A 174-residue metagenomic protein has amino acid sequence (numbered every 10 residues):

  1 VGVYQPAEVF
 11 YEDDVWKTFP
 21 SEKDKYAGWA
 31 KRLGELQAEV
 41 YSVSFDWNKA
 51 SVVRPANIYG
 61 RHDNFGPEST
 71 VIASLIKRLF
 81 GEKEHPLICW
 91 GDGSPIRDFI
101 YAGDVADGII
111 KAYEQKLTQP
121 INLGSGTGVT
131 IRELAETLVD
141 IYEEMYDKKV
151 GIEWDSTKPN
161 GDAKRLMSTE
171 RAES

Functional and structural regions predicted by a protein language model:
V1-A27, S42-N48, I58-G66: Active-site "gating" loop of Rossmann-like NAD(P)-dependent oxidoreductase/epimerase domains
V1-G2, N57-I58, S94-P95, G128: Short, solvent-exposed loop/turn segments at secondary-structure junctions
Y11, G81-S174: C-terminal substrate-binding subdomain of Rossmann-fold SDR/epimerase-dehydratase oxidoreductases
E22-R54, I76-K83: Active-site Tyr-X1-5-Lys
K23-E35, G66-A73, D98-F99, G128: Short-chain dehydrogenase/reductase
R54-A56, G124: Active-site beta-alpha turn of Rossmann-fold NAD(P)-dependent dehydrogenases/reductases
